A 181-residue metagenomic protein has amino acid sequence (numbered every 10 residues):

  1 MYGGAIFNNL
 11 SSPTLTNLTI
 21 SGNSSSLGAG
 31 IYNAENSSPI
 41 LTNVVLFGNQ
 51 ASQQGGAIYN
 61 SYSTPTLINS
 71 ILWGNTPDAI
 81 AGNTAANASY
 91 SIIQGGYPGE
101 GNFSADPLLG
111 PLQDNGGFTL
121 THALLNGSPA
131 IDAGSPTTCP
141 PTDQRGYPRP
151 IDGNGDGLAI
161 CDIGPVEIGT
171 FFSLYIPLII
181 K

Functional and structural regions predicted by a protein language model:
M1-A123, G157-L158: Predominantly extracellular beta-rich ligand-binding scaffolds that present long acidic/polar faces for carbohydrate
G101-V166: C-terminal accessory segments
I168-T170: C-terminal non-catalytic interaction modules
F172-L174: Short, composition-biased motifs enriched in small/polar/acidic residues
P177: Conserved functional hotspot residues at active sites or interaction interfaces
